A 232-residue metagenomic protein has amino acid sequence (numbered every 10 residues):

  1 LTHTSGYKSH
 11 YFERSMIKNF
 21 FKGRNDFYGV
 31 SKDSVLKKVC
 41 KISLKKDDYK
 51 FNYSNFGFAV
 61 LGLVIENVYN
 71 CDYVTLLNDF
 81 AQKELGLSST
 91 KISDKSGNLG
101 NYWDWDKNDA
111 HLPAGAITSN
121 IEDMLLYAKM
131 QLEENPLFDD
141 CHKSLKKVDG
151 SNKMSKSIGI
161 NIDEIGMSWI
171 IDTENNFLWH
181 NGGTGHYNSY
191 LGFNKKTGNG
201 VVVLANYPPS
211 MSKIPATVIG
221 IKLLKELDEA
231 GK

Functional and structural regions predicted by a protein language model:
L1-S5, L85, Q131: Hydrophobic aliphatic residues
L1-S54, C71: Active-site-proximal loop and beta-strand segments within enzyme catalytic domains
G6, Y69-N70, L85-S88: Glycine-centered helix-boundary capping/hinge motifs
F12, N19, Y49, E66 (+4 more regions): Catalytic loop of the DD-peptidase/beta-lactamase superfamily, centered on the K-T-G motif and neighboring
D26-Y28, A81-I92: Short, mixed-charge aromatic SLiMs
L36-L44, G62, K129, I170: Amphipathic, well-packed alpha-helical segments that form the structural scaffold of globular domains
F56-G57, S88-D106: Mid-domain, small-residue-enriched loop/turn segments at the edges of structured enzyme/sensor domains
F56-G62, L125: Well-ordered alpha-helical segments within folded domains of soluble proteins
